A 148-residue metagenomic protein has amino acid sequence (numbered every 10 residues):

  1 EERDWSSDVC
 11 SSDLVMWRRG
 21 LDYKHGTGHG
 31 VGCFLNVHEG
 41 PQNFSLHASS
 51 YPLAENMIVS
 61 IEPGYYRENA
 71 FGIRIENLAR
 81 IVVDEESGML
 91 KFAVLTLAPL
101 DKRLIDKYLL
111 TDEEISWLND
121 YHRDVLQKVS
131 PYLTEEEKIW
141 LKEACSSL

Functional and structural regions predicted by a protein language model:
E1-V9: Single conserved hydrophobic/aromatic residue that forms the stacking wall/gate of nucleotide- or nucleobase-binding
S7, D22-G28: Flexible, glycine/charged-enriched surface loops at secondary-structure junctions
D8-R19, L35: Hydrophobic, small-residue-rich alpha-helical packing segments that form membrane-like cores
W17-Y23, E55: Hydrophobic alpha-helical context, especially transmembrane and signal-peptide helices
G26, L35-L148: Charged, cofactor-coupling segments
V31: Active-site His/Glu-centered metal-binding helix of metallohydrolases
